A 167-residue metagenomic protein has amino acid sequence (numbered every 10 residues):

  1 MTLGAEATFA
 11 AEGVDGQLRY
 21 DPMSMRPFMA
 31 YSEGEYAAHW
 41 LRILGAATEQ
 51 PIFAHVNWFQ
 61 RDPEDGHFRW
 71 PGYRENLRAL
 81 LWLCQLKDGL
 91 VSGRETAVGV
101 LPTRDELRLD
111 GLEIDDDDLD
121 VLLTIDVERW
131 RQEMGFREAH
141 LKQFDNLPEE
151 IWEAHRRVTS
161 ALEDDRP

Functional and structural regions predicted by a protein language model:
M1-P167: Conserved NTP phosphate-binding and transfer environment spanning the P-loop NTPase/kinase superfamily
